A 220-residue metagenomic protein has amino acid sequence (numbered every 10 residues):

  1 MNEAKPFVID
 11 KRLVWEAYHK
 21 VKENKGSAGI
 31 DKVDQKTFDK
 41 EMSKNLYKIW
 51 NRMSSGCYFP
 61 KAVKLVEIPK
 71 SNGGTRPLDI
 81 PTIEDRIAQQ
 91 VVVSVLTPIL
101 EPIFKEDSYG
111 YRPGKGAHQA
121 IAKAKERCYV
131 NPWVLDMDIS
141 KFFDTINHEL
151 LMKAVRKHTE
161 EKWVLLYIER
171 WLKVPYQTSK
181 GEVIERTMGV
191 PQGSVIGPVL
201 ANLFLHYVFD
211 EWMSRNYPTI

Functional and structural regions predicted by a protein language model:
M1-S43, Y47: Non-catalytic, polymerase-adjacent accessory regions of viral genome-replication enzymes
P6, E23, T97, D144 (+1 more regions): Amphipathic alpha-helical interaction elements
D10-G26, V63-L65, S94-I99, Y129: Short, compositionally biased low-complexity segments
A17-V21, V91, Y167-L172: Short alpha-helical scaffolding segments that buttress acidic/His motifs in well-ordered protein cores
R52-E67, S71, E106-D107, Y111-I220: Conserved polymerase palm-domain catalytic core
P77-T82: Conserved phosphate-binding loops in nucleotide/dinucleotide-binding enzymes
E84-Q89, V93, H148, A201: Short, charged, low-complexity patches
Q89-Q90, S94-D107: Electropositive, glycine- and tryptophan-enriched low-complexity nucleic-acid-binding patches
